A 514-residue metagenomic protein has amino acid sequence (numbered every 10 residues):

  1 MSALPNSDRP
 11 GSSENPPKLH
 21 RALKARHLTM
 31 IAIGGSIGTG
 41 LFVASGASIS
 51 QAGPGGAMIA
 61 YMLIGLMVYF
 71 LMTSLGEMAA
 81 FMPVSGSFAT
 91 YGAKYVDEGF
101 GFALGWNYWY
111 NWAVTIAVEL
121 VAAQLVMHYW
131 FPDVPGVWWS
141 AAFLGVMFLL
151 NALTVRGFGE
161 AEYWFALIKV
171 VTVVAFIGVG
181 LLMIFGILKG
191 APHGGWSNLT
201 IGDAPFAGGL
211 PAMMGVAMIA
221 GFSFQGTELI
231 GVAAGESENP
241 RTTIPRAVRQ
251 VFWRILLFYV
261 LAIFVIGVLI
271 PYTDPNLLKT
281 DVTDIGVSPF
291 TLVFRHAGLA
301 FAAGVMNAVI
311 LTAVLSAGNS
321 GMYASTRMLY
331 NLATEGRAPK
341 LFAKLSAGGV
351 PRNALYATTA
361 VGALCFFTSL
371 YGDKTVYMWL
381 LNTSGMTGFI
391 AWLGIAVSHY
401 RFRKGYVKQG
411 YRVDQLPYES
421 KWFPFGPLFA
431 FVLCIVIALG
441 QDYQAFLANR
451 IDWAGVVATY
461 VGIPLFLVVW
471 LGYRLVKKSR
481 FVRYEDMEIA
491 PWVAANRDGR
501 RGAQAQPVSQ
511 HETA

Functional and structural regions predicted by a protein language model:
M1-G46, S50-G55, Y69-T73, S85 (+2 more regions): Membrane-interface "cap" regions at the ends of multi-pass membrane proteins
L4, R9-S12, A89-G99, L120-S140 (+6 more regions): Helix-loop-helix connectors at the membrane interface of multi-pass transporters/channels
E14-H20, M58, P135, L167-N307: Helix-loop-helix junctions that connect adjacent transmembrane segments in multi-pass membrane transporters
L19-H20, A44-F143, M147-L149, R254 (+2 more regions): Extracellular loop-to-transmembrane helix junctions
V84, N107-A122, I219-S237, A300-K340 (+3 more regions): Membrane-helix boundary/coupling elements in multi-pass transport proteins
T90, D97, Y129, D203 (+3 more regions): TM-loop-TM module centered on a large, flexible mid-protein loop between adjacent transmembrane helices in multi-pass
Q124, V137-W196, Q225, V248-F252 (+5 more regions): Membrane-interface loop-to-helix entry segments
W164-F165, F342-G349, W392-A458: C-terminal membrane-solvent junction of multi-pass transporters and transport-like membrane proteins
